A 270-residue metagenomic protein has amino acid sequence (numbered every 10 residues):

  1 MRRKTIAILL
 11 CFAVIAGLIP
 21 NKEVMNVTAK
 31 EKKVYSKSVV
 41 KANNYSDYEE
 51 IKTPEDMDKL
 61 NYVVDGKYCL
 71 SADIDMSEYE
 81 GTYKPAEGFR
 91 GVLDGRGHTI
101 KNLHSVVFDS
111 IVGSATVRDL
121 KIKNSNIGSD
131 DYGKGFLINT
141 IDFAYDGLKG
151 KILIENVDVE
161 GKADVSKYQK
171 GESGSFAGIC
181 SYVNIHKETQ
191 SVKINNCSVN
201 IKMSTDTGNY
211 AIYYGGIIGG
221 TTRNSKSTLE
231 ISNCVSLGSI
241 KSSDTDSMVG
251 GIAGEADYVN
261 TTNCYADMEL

Functional and structural regions predicted by a protein language model:
M1-I8: Positively charged n-region of N-terminal signal peptides that target proteins for export
L10, V14-L18: Hydrophobic core
K22-T28: Sec/Tat signal peptide C-region and signal peptidase I cleavage site
V24, K33-L270: Predominantly extracellular beta-rich ligand-binding scaffolds that present long acidic/polar faces for carbohydrate
